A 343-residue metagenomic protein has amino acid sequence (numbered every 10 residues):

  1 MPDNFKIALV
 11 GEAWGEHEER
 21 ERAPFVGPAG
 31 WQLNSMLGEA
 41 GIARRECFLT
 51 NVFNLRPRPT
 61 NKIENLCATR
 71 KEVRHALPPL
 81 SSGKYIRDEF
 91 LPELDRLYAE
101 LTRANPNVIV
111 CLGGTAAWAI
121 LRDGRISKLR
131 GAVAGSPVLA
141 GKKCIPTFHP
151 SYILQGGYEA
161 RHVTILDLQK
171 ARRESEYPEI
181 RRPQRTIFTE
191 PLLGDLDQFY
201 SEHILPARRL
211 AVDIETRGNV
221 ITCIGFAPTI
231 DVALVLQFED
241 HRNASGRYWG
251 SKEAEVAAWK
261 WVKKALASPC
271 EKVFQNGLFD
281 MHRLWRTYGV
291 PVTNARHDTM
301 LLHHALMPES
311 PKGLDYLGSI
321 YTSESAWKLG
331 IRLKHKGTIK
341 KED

Functional and structural regions predicted by a protein language model:
M1-E179: A polyanion-binding, active-site-adjacent surface
D3-N4, K170-L210, R217: DnaQ-like (DEDDh/DEDDy) 3′-5′ exonuclease domain used for proofreading and 3′-end trimming on nucleic acids
L9-V10, L210-D213, F274, R296-H297: Short hydrophobic beta-strand that contains or immediately precedes a catalytic carboxylate
A13, F53, G113, S151 (+5 more regions): Anionic group-transfer/hydrolysis microenvironments
A40, D213, C223-I230: Short conserved beta-strand segments at catalytic cores or DNA/RNA-binding microdomains of nucleic-acid binding
E93, L101-N105, Q198-E202, K252-P269: Short, basic/hydrophobic alpha-helical segments
N107-G113, A211, P269-G277: Acidic beta-strand-to-loop metal/phosphate-binding motif
S175-P191, I230-D343: Active-site-proximal helix-loop-helix substrate-binding element of RNase H-like nuclease domains
